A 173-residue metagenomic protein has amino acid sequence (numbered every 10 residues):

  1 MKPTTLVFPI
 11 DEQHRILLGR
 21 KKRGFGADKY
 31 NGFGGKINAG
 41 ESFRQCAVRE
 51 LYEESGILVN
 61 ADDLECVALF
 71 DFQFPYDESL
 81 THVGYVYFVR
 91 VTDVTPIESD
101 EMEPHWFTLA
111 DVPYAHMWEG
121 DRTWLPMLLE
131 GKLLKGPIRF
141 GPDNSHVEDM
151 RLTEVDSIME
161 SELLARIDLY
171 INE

Functional and structural regions predicted by a protein language model:
M1-I16, K36: Conserved N-terminal beta-strand and adjoining loop/helix that marks the start of the Nudix/MutT-like hydrolase domain
G24-F25: A short acidic/small-residue loop/turn micro-motif
I37-E65, D71-L128, M150-E173: Unchanged
P126-R151: Short, active-site-adjacent segments that bind or coordinate small-molecule cofactors and metal centers
